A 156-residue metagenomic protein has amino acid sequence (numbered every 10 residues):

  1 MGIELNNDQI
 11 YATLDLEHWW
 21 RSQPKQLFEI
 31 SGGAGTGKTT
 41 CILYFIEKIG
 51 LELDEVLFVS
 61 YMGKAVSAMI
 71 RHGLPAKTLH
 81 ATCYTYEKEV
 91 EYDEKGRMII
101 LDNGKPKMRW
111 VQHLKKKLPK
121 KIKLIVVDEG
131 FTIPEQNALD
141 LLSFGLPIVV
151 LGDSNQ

Functional and structural regions predicted by a protein language model:
M1-Q156: Conserved ATP-binding/catalytic motifs of P-loop helicase motor domains
